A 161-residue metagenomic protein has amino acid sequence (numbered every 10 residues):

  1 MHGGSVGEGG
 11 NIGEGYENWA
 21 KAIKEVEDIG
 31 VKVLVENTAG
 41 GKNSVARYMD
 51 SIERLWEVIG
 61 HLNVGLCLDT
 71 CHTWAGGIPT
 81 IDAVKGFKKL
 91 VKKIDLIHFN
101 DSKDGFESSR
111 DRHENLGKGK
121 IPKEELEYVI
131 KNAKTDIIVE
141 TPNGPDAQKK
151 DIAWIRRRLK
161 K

Functional and structural regions predicted by a protein language model:
M1-L66, A75, D151: Active-site acidic/histidine proton-transfer and metal-coordination neighborhood in alpha/beta enzyme cores
K21, E53-K161: Histidine-acidic metal/acid-base catalytic patches
